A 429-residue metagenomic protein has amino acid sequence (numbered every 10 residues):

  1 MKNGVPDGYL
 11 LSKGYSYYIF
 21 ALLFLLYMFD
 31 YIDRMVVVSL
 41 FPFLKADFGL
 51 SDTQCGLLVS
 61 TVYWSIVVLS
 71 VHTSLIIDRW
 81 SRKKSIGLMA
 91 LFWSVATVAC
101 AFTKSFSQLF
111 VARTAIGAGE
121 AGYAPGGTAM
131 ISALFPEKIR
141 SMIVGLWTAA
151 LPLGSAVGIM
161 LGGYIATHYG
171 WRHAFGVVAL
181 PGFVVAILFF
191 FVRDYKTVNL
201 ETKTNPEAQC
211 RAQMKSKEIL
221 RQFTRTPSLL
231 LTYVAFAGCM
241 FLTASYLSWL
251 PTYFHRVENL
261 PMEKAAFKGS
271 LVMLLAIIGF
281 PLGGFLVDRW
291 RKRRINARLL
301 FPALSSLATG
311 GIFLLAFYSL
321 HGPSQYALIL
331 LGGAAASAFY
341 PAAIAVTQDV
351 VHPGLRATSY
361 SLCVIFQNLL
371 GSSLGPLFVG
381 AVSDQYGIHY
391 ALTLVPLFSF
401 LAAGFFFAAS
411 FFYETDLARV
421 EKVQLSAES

Functional and structural regions predicted by a protein language model:
G4-S12, K196-T232, V257: Juxtamembrane intracellular "pre-TM" segments in multi-pass secondary transporters
V37-V38, P227-P281, Y340, I344 (+1 more regions): Extracytoplasmic gate region of multi-pass secondary transporters
G49, S81, F102-Q108, P136 (+2 more regions): Helix-breaking motifs and short loop linkers at transmembrane-helix boundaries and internal kinks in secondary membrane
V68-K104: Conserved MFS/SLC helix-loop-helix module at the cytosolic interface between two early adjacent transmembrane helices
K84-V98, R298-F313: Structural signature of the two symmetry-related core transmembrane helices
A112-L153: Cytoplasmic helix-loop-helix junction between adjacent transmembrane helices in 12-TM secondary transporters
W147-T197: Helix-loop-helix hairpin linking two adjacent transmembrane segments in secondary transporters
H173-F190, Y390-A408: Symmetry-related core transmembrane helices of the 12-TM Major Facilitator Superfamily/SLC fold
